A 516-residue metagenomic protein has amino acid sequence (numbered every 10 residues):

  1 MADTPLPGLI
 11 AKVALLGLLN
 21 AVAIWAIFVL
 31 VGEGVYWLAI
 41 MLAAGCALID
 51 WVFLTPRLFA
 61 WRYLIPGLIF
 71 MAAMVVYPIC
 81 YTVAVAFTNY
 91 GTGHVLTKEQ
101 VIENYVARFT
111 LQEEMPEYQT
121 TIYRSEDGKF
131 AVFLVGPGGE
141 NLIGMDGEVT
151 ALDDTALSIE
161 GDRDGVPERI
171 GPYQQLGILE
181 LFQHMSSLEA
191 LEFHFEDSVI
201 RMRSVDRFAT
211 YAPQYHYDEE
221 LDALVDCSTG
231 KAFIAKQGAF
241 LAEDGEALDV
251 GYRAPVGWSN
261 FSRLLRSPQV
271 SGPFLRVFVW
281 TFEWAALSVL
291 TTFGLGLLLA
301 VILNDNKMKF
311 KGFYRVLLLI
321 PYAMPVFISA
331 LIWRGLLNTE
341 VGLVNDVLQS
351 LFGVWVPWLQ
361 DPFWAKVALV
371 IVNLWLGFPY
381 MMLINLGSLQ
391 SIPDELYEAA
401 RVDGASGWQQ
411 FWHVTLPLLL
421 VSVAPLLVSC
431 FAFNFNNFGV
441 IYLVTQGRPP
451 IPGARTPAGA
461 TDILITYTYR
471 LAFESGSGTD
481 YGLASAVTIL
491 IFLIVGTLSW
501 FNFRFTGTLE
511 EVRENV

Functional and structural regions predicted by a protein language model:
M1-L58, F87-P273, E514-V516: Membrane-topology segments of multi-pass transport proteins
W25-L30, Y63-L64, F70-G91, L221-P255 (+1 more regions): A structural signal for multi-pass alpha-helical bundles of membrane permease subunits that mediate small-molecule
